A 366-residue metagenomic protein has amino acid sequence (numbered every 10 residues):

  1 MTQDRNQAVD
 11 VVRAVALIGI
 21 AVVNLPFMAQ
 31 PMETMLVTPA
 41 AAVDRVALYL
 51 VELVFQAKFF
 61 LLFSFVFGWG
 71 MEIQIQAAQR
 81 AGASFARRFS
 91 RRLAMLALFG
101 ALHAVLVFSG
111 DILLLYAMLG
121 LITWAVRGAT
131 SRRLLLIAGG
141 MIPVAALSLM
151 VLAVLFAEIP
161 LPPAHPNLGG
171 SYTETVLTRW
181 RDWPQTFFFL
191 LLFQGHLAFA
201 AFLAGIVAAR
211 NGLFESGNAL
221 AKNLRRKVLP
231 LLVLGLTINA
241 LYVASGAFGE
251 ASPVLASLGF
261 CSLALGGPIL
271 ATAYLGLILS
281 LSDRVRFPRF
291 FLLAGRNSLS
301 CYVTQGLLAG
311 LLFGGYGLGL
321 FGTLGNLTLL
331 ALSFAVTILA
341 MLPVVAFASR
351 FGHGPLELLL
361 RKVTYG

Functional and structural regions predicted by a protein language model:
M1-F67, Q74: N-terminal signal-anchor module of multipass membrane proteins
R5-A16, K227-L231, S282-L308, F351-T364: Functional transmembrane helices that form membrane-embedded active or gating regions
V23, H103, V107, V144-L152 (+7 more regions): Alpha-helical transmembrane segments of multipass membrane proteins
V43-K58, T178-F193, L255-I269: Short aromatic-rich membrane-water interface segments that cap or initiate transmembrane helices in multi-pass membrane
L61-Q76, L114-R127, F193-S216, G266-R286: Specific transmembrane alpha-helix
A83-R87, I122-G140, V207-P230: Solvent-exposed interhelical
G139-R210: Long hydrophobic alpha-helical segments that form multi-pass transmembrane helix bundles in integral membrane proteins
E250-R350: Alpha-helical transmembrane segments of multi-pass integral membrane proteins
